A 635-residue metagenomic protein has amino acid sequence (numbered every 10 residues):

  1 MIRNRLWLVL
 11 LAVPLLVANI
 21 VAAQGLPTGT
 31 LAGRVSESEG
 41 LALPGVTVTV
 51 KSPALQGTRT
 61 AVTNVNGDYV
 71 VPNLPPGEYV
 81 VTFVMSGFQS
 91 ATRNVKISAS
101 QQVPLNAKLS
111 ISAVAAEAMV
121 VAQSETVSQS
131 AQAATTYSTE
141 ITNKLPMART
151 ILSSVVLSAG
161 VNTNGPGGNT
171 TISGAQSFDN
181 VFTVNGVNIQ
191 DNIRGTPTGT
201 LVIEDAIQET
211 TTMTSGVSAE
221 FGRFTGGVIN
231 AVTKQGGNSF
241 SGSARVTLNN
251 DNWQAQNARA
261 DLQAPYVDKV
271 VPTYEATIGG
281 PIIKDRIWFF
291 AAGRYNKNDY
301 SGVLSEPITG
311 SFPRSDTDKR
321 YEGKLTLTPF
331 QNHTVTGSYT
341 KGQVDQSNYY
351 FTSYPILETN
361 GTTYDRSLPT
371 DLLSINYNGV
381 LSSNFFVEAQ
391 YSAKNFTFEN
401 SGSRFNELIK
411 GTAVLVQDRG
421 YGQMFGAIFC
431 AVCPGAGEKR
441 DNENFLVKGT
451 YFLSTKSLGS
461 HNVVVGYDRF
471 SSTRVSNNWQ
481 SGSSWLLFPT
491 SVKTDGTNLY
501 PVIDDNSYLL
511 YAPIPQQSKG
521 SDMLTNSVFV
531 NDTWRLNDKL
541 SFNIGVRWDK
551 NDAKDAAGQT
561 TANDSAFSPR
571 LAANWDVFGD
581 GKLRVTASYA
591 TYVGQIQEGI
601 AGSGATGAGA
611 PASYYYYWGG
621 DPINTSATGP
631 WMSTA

Functional and structural regions predicted by a protein language model:
I2-R3, L10-A131, S138, K144 (+1 more regions): Periplasm-facing N-terminal accessory domains of Gram-negative outer-membrane beta-barrel systems
F88-Q89, R93-K108, A116-Q235, N250-G280 (+3 more regions): Periplasmic N-terminal accessory/gating domains of Gram-negative outer-membrane beta-barrel systems
A122, A244-N250, A291-Y295, G337-K341 (+4 more regions): Transmembrane beta-barrel strands of outer-membrane/channel proteins
A148, K234-G236, I283-D285, F330-N332 (+4 more regions): Outer-membrane beta-barrel channels and translocator barrels
T214, T233, G280-I282, L327-P329 (+7 more regions): Residue-level signature of outer-membrane beta-barrel architecture
S241, V267-D345, D365-E388, P569: Transmembrane beta-barrel wall of Gram-negative outer-membrane proteins
T317, Q331-V528: Replace "related TpsB outer-membrane translocases also match" with "some related outer-membrane beta-barrels such as
A556, T561-S565, A572-A635: Solvent-exposed loop/turn elements at secondary-structure boundaries
